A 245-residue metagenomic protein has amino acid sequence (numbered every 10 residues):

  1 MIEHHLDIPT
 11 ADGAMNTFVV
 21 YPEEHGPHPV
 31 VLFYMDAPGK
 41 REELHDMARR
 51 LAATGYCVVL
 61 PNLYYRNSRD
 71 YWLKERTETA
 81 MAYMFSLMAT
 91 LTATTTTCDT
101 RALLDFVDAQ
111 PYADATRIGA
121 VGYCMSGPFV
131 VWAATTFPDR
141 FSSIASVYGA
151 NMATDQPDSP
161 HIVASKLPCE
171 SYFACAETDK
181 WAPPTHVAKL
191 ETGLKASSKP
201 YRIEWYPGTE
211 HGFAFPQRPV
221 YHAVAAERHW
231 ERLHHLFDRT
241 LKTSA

Functional and structural regions predicted by a protein language model:
M1-A245: N-terminal cap/leader regions of alpha/beta-hydrolase-fold enzymes, predominantly small-molecule hydrolases
